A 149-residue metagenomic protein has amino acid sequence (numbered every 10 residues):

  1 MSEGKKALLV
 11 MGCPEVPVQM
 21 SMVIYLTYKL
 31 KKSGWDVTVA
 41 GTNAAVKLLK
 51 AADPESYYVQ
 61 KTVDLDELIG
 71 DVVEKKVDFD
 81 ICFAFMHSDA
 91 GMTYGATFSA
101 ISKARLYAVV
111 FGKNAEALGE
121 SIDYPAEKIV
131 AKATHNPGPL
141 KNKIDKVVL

Functional and structural regions predicted by a protein language model:
K5-P14: Nucleotide-activated donor-dependent transferases that construct or modify glycoconjugates
K6, D80-A84: Structural motif
P14-V18, A45, H87-T93, N114-A115: Short acidic, S/G/P-rich loop/turn micro-motifs used as interaction or catalytic elements
M20-K32: Histidine-anchored nucleotide/phosphate-binding helix
D36-T42, A108-G112: Short internal beta-strands
T42-D64: N-terminal beta-loop-helix "entrance" segment that forms/cooperates in small-molecule cofactor or anionic ligand
E67-D78, T97-I101: Short, well-structured alpha-helical segments in soluble
M86, A90, F98-L149: Glycine-rich, aromatic-bearing surface loops/beta-hairpins
